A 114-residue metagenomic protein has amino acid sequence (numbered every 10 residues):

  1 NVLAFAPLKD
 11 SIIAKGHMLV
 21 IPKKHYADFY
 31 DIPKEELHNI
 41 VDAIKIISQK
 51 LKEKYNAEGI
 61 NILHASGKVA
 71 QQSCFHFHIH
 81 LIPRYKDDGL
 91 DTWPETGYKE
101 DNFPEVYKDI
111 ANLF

Functional and structural regions predicted by a protein language model:
N1-F114: HIT superfamily nucleotide-processing domains
